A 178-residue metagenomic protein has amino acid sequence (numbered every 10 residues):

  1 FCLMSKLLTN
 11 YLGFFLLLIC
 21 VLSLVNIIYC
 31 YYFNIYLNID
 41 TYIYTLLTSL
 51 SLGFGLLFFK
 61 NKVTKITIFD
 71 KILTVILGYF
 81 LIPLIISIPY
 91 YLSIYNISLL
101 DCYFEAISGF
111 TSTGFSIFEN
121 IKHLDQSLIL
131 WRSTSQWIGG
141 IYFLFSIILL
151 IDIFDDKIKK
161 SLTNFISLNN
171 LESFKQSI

Functional and structural regions predicted by a protein language model:
F1-I178: Membrane-proximal intracellular helices of multi-pass ion channels
